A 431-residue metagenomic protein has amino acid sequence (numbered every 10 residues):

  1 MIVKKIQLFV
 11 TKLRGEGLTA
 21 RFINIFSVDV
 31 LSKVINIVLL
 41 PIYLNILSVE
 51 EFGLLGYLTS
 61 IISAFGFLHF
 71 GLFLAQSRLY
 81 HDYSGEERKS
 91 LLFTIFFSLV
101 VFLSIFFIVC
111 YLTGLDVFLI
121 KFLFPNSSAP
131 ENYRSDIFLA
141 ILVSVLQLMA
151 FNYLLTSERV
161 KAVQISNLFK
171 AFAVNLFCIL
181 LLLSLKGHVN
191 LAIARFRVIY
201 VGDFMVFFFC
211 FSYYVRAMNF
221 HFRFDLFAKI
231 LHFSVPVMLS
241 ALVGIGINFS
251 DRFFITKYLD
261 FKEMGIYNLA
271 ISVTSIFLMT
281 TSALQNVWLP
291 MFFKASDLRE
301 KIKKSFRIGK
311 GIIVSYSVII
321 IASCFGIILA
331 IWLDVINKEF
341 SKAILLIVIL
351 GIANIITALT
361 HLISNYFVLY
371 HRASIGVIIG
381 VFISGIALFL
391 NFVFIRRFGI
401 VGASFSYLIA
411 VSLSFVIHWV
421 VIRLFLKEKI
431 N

Functional and structural regions predicted by a protein language model:
I2-L18, F122-A129, K161, H188-F196 (+3 more regions): Interhelical loop/hinge segments that connect adjacent transmembrane helices in multipass membrane
G15-L74, A140, N175, H232-K262 (+5 more regions): Signature of the first transmembrane helix
T19, L79, V143-N167, I352-I379: Membrane-interface junctions at transmembrane-helix termini in multi-pass inner-membrane proteins
A20-S32, L58, G66-F118, N132-S135 (+1 more regions): Membrane-water interface segments that mark the loop-to-transmembrane alpha-helix transition
R21-N36, L40, K170, A194-Y214 (+3 more regions): Transmembrane helical elements of multi-pass membrane transporters/channels
Y57, E131, S135, Q164-R216 (+3 more regions): Hydrophobic alpha-helical transmembrane segments
H69-G85, T274-R299, S364-L369: Helix-loop junctions and terminal segments of transmembrane helices in multi-pass membrane transport/translocation
L115-I137, F261, F325-I355, V401: Interfacial segments at transmembrane-helix termini and the short loops linking adjacent helices
